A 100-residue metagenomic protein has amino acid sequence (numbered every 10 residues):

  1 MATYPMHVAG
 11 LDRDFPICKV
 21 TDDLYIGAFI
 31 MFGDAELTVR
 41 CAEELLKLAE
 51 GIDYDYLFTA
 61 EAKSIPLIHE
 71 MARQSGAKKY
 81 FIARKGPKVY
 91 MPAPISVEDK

Functional and structural regions predicted by a protein language model:
M1-Y54: Active-site-facing substrate-recognition patch
V8-A9, A60, I82: Glycine-enriched loop-and-adjacent helix/strand subsegments that border the catalytic/binding cleft of enzyme cores
Y54-E61: Short glycine-rich phosphate-binding loop at a beta-alpha junction
L57, H69-E70, F81: Short, hydrophobic/aromatic-rich beta-strand segments within well-structured domains
K63-P66, P87-V89: Short, catalytically relevant binding-site loops at active-site mouths
P66-G76: Short Gly/Thr/Asp-enriched flexible loops that form oxyanion-binding sites at enzyme active sites
K78-K100: Short, glycine/charge-rich flexible loops or terminal/linker lids adjacent to PRPP-binding catalytic cores
